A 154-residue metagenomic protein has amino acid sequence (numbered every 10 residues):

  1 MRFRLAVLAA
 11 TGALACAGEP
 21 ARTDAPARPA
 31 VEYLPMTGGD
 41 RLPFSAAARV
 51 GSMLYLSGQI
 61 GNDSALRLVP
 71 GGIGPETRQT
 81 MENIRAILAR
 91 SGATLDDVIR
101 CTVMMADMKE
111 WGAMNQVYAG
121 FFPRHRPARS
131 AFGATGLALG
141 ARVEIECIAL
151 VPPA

Functional and structural regions predicted by a protein language model:
L5-A9, C16-E82, A86-D96, M105-A154: N-terminal presequence-like segments and the immediate start of the first folded domain
I99-C101: Surface-exposed aromatic
